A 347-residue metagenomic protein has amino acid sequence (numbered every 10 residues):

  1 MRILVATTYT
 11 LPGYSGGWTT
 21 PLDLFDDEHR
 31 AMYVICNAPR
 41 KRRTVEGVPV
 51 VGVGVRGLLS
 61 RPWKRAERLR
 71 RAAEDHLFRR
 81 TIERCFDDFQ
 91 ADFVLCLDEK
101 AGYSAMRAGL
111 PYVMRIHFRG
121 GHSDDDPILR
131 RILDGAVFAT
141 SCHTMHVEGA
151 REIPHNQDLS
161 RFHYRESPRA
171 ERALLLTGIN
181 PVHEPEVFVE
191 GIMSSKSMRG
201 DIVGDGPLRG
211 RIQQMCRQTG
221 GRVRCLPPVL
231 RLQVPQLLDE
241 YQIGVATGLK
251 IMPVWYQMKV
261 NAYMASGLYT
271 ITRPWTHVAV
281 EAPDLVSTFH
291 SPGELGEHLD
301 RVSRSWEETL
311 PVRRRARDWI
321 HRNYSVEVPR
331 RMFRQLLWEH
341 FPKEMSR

Functional and structural regions predicted by a protein language model:
M1-R42, M193, W275: N-terminal subdomain of nucleotide-sugar transferases
I3, F93-L95, A105-H122, V137-A139: Active-site proximal beta-strand in glycosyltransferases
L4-A6, R165-D201: Conserved donor-binding/catalytic core segment of Leloir-type glycosyltransferases
D124-D126, A150-R172, E184, R334: Acidic anion/phosphate-binding donor-loop and adjacent secondary structure in glycosyltransferase catalytic cores
H183, L232-V234, G244-A262, I271-E281: Nucleotide-sugar-dependent
G210-L238: Nucleotide-activated donor-binding/catalytic signature segment of Leloir-type glycosyltransferases, i.e., the conserved
D284-E294, D300-E307: Conserved acidic donor-binding segment of nucleotide-sugar-dependent glycosyltransferases
R304-P342: A charged, aromatic-enriched C-terminal amphipathic alpha-helix characteristic of glycosyltransferases across folds
